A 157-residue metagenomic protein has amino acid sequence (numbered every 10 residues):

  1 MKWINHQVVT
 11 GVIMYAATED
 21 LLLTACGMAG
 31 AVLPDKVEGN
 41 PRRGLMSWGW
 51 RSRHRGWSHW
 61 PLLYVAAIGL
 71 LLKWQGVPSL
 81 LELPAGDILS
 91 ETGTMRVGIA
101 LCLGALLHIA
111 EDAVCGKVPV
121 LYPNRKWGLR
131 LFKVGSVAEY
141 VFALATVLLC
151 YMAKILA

Functional and structural regions predicted by a protein language model:
M1-A157: N-terminal membrane-targeting hydrophobic helices
